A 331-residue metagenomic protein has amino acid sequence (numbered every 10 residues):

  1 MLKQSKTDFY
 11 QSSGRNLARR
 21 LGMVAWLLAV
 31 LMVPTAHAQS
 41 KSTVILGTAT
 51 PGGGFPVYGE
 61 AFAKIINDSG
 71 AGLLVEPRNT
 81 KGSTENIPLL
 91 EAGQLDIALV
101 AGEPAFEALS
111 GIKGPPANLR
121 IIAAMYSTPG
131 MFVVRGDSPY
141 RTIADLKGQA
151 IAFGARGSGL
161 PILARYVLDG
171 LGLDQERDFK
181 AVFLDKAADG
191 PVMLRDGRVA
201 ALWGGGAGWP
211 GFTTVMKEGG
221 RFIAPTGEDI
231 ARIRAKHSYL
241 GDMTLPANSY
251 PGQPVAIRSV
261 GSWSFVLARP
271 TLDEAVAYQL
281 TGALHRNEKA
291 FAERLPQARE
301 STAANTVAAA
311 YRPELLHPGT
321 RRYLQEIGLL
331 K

Functional and structural regions predicted by a protein language model:
M1-L17: N-terminal secretory signal peptides that target proteins for export/translocation
G22-V33: Bacterial N-terminal signal peptides
P34-A38: Sec/Tat signal peptide C-region and signal peptidase I cleavage site
K41-S69, L73-L74, T128-V192, D196 (+1 more regions): Bilobed "Venus flytrap"/periplasmic-binding protein-like clamshell domains and structurally analogous long
G102-P104, I112-K113, S138, Q175-L272: Pocket-lining segment of extracytoplasmic ligand-binding domains
N118-Y126: Short beta-strand-centered segments that line the small-molecule binding cleft or hinge of alpha/beta clamshell
F153-V167, G241-A309: Ligand-binding clefts/hinges and TM-proximal coupling segments of bilobed small-molecule sensing domains
A188-D189, R195-R198, G206-F222, D229-Y239 (+1 more regions): An extracytoplasmic/periplasmic, membrane-proximal ligand-sensing/linker region
